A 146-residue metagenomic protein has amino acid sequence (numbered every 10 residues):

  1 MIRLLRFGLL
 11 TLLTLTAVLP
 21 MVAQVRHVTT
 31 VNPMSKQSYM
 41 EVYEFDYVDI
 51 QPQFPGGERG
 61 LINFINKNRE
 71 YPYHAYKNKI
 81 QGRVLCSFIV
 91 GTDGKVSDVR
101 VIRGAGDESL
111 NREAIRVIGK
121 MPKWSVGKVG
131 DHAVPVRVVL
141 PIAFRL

Functional and structural regions predicted by a protein language model:
I2-L10, P20-L146: Charge-biased low-complexity segments
L13: A positively charged, amphipathic N-terminal helix/segment that binds anionic biomolecules
T16-A17: Hydrophobic alpha-helical transmembrane segments of integral membrane proteins, especially lipid-exposed positions
